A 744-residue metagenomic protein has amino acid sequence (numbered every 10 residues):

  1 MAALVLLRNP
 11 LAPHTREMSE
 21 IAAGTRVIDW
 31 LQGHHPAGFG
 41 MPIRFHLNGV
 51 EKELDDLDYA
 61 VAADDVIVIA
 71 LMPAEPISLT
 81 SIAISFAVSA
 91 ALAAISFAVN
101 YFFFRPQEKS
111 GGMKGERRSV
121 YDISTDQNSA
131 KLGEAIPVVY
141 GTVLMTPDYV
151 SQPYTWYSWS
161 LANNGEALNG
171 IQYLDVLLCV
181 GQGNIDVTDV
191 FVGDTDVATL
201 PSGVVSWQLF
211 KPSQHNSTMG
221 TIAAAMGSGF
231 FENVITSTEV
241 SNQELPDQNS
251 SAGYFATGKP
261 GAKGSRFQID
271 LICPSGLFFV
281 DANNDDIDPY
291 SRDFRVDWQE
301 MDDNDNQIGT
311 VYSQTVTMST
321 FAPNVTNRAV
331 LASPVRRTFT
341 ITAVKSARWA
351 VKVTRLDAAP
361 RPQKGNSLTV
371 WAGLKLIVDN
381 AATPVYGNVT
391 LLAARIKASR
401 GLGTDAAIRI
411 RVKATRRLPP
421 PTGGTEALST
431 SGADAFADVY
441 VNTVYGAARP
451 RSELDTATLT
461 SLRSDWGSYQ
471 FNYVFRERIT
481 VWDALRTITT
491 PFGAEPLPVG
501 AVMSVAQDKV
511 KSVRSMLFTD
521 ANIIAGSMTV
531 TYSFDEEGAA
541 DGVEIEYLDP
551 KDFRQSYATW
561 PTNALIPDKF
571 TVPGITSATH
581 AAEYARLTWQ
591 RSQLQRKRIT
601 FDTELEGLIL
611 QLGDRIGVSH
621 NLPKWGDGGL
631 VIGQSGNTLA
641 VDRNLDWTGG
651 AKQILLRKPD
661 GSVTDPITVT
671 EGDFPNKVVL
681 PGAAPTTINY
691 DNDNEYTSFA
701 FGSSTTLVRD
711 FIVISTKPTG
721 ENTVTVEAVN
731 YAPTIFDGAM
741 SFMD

Functional and structural regions predicted by a protein language model:
M1-G40, H46-L47, E51-L79, S85-S89 (+5 more regions): Polar, S/T/G-rich
S96-D189, A262-K263, R417-L418, T422-D744: C-terminal extracytoplasmic interaction modules
